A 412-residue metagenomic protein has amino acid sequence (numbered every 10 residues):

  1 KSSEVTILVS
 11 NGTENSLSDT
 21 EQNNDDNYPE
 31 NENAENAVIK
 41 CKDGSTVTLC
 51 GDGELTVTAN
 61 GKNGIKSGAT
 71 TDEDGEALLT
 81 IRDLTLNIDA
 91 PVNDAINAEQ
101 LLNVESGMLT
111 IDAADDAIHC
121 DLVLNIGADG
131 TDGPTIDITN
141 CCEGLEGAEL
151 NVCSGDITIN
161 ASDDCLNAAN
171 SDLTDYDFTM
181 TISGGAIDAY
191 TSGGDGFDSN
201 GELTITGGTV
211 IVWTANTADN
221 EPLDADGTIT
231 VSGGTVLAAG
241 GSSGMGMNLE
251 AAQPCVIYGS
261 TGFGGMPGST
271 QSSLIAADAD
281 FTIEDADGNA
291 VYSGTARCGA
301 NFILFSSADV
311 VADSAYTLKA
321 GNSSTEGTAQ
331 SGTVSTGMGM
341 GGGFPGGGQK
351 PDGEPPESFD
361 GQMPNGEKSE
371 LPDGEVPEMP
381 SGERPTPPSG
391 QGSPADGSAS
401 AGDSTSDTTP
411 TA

Functional and structural regions predicted by a protein language model:
K1-A412: A composition-driven surface/loop motif
